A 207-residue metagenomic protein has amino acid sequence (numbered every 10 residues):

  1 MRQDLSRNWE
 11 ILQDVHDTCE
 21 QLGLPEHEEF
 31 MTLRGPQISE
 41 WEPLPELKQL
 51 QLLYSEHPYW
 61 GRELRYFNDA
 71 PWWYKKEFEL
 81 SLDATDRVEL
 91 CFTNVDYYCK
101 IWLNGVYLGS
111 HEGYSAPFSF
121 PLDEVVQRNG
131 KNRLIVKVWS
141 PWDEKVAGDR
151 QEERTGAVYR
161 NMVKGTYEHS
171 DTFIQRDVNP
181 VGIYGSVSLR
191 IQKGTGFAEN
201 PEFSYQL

Functional and structural regions predicted by a protein language model:
M1-E42: Hydrophobic alpha-helical membrane-insertion signals
Q3-T18, L64-F197: Accessory beta-strand-rich segments of carbohydrate-active enzymes
V15, L44-E46, W60: Short helical patches
L24, E29-F30, Q49, S55 (+2 more regions): Short, charged/polar low-complexity linear motifs in solvent-exposed/disordered segments
Q37, E46-Q51, E56-H57: Juxtamembrane "anchor/assembly" segments of surface/extracellular structural proteins
H57-L64: Surface-exposed, low-complexity/disordered Ser/Thr/Gly/Pro/Asn-rich loops and linkers
S204-L207: Short, solvent-exposed loop/linker segments at the N-terminal edge of repeated beta-sheet extracellular domains
